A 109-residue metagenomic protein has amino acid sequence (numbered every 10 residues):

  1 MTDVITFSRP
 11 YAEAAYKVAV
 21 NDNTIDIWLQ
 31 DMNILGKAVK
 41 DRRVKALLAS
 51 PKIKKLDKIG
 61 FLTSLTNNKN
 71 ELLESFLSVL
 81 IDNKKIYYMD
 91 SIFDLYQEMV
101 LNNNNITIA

Functional and structural regions predicted by a protein language model:
T2-A109: Elongated, mostly alpha-helical coiled-coil "stalk/stator" tethers of large membrane protein machines
